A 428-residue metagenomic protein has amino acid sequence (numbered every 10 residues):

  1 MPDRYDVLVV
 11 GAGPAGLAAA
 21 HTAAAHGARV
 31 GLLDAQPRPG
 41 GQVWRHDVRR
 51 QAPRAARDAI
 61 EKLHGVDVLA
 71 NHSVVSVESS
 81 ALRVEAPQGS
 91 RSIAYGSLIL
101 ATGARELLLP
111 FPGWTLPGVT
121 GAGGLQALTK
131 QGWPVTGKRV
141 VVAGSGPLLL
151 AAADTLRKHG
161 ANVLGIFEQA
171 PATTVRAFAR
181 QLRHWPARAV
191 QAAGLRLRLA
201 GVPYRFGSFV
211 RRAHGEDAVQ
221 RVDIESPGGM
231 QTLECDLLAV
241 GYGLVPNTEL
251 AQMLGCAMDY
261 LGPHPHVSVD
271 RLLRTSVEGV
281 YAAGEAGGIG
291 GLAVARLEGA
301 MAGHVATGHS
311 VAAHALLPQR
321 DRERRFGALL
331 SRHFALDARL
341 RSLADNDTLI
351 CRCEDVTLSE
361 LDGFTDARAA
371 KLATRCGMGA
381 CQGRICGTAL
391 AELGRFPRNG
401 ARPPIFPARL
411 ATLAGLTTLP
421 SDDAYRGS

Functional and structural regions predicted by a protein language model:
P2-A380, R384-G427: Residues forming the flavin
